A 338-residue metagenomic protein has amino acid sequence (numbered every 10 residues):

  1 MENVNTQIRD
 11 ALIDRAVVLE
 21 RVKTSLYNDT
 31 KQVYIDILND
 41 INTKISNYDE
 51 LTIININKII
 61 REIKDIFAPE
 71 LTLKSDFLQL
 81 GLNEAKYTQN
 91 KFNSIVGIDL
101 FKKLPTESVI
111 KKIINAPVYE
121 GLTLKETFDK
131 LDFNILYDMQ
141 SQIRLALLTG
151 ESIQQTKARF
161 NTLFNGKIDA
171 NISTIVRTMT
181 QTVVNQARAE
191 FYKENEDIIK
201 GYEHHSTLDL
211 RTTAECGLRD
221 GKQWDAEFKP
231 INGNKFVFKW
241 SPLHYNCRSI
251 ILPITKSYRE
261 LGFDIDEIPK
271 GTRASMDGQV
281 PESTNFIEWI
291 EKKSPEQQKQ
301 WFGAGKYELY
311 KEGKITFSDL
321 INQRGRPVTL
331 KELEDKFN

Functional and structural regions predicted by a protein language model:
M1-L163, R259-N338: N-terminal leader/targeting and assembly helices and adjacent pre-domain segments
T162, G166-E267: Acidic, glycine-rich two-metal-ion catalytic cores of nucleic acid-processing enzymes
